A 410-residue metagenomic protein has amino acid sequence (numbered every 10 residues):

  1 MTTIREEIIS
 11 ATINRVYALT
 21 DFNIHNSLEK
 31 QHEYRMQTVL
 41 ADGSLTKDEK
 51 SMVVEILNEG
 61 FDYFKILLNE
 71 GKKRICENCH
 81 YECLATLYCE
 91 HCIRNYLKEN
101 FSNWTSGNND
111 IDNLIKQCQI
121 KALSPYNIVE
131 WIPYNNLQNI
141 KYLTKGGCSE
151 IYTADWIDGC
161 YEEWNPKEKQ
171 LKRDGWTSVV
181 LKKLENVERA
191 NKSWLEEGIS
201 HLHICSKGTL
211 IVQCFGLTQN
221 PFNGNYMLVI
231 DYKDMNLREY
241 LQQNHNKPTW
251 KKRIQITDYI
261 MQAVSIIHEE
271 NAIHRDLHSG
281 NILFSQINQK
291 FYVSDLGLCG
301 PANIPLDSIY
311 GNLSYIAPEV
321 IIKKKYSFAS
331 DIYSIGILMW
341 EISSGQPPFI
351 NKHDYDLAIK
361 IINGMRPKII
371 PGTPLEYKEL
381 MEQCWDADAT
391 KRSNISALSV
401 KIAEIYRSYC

Functional and structural regions predicted by a protein language model:
Y88, E150-E185: Glycine-rich ATP phosphate-binding loop
Q213-Y226: Short beta-strand micro-motifs within the conserved protein kinase catalytic domain, predominantly in the N-lobe
N223-N236: Conserved short submotifs of the Hanks-type protein kinase catalytic core that shape the nucleotide-binding pocket
Q243-D258: Activation segment of protein kinase catalytic domains, centered on the conserved DFG
H268-S285: Catalytic-loop of the protein kinase fold
D331: Conserved catalytic-loop aspartate of Hanks-type protein kinases
W385-A397: A conserved short helix/loop substructure at the end of the activation segment of eukaryotic-like protein kinase domains
